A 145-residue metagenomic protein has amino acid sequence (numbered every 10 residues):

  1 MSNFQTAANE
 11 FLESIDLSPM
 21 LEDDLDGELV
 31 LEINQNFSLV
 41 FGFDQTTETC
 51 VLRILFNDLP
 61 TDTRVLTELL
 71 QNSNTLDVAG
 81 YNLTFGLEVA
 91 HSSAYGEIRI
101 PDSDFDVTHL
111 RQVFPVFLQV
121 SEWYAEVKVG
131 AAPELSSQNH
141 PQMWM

Functional and structural regions predicted by a protein language model:
M1-L39, A79-N82, G86: Charge-rich, low-complexity N-terminal segments
L39-D58: A short acidic-to-branched-hydrophobic micro-motif
E48-T49, P60-T61, S103-D106: A short local loop/turn or secondary-structure capping micro-motif enriched for an aromatic residue
I54-S93: Short, internal acidic amphipathic alpha-helical interface segments that mediate docking to partner proteins
E68-V78, R99-A132: Ampiphathic alpha-helical segments that act as solvent-exposed interaction surfaces
A94-I98: Short, aliphatic-rich beta-strand segments
V129-M145: Short, highly charged C-terminal tails/helix-capping segments
